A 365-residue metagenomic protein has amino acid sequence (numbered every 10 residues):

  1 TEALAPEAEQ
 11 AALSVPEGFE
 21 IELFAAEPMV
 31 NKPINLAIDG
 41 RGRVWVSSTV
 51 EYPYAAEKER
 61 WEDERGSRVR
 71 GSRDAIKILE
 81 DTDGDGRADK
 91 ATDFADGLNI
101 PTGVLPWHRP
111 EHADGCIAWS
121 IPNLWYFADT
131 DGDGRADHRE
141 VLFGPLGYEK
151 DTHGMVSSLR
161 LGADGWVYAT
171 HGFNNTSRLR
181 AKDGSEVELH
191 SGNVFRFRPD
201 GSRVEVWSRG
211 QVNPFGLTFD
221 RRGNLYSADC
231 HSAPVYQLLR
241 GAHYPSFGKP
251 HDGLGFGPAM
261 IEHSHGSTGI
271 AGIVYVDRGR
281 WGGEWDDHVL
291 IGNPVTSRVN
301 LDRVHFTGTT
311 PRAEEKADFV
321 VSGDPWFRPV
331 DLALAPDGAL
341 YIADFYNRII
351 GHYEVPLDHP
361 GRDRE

Functional and structural regions predicted by a protein language model:
T1-E365: Beta-propeller domains with acidic blade repeats across secreted/periplasmic ectodomains and cytosolic WD/CNH propellers
